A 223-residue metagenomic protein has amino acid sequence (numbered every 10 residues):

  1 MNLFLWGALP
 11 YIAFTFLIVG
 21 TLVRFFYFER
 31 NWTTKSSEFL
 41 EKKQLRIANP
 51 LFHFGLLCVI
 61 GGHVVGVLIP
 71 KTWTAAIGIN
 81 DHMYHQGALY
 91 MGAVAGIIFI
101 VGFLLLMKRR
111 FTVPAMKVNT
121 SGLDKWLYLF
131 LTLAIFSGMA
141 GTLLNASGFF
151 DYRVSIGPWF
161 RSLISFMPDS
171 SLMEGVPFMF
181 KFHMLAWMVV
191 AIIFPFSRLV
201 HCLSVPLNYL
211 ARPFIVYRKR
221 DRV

Functional and structural regions predicted by a protein language model:
M1-L17: Hydrophobic transmembrane alpha-helical segments in integral membrane proteins
F14-F28, V59-V67: Alpha-helical transmembrane segments of multi-pass membrane proteins
T34-F52, L56-L57, G61-S162, E174-F178 (+5 more regions): Long, contiguous internal "core" modules enriched in hydrophobic/ aromatic residues
